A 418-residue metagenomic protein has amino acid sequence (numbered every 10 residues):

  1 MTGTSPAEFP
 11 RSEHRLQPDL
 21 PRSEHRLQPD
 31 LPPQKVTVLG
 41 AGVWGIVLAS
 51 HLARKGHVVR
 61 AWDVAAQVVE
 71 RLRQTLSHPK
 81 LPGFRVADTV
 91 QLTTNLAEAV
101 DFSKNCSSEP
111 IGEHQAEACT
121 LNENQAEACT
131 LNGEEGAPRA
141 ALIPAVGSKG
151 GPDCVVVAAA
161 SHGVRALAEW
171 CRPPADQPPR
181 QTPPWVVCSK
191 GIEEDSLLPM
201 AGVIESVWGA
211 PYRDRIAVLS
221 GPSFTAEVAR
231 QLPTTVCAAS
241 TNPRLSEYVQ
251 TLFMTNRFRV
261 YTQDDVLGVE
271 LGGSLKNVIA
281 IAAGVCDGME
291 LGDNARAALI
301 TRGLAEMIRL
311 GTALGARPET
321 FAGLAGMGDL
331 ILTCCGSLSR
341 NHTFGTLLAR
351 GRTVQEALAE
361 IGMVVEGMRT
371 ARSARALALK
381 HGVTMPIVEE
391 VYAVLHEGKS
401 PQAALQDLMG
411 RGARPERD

Functional and structural regions predicted by a protein language model:
T2, L31-R85, T93-T94: NAD(P)+-binding Rossmann beta1-loop-alpha1 motif at the extreme N-terminus of oxidoreductases
P6-Q17, P21-Q28, P32, Q115 (+2 more regions): Intrinsically disordered, low-complexity repeat/linker tracts enriched for polar/charged residues
P18-D19, P29-D30, S108, A118-C119 (+2 more regions): Short, low-complexity intrinsically disordered segments enriched in A/P/G/S/L with frequent Arg, especially at protein
D88-S103, P138-P152: Short acidic low-complexity segments
A97-E98, S148-P233, V249: Rossmann-like NAD(P)(H) cofactor-binding subdomain of soluble oxidoreductases
N105, G112-H114, N122, N132-E134 (+1 more regions): Asparagine/serine/threonine-enriched low-complexity, disordered tracts, especially those forming N-linked glycosylation
P174, V203-I216, P233-I281, V285-T320: Internal alpha-helical scaffold of NAD(P)-dependent oxidoreductase catalytic cores
K276, A283-D287, T312-A322, G326 (+1 more regions): NAD(P)-dependent Rossmann-like dehydrogenase/reductase catalytic/cofactor-binding core
